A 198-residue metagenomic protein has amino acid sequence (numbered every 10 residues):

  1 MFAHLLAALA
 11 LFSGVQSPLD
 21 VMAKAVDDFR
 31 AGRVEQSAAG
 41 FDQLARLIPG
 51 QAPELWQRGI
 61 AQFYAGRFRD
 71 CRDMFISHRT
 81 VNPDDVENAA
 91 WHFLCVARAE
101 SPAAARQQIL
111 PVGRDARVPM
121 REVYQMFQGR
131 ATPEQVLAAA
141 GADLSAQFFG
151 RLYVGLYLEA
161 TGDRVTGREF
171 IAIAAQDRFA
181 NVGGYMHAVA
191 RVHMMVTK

Functional and structural regions predicted by a protein language model:
D20, E54-L55, N88: TPR alpha-solenoid repeat register
M22, V26-R30, A52, I109-L144: Alpha-helical adaptor scaffolds
P49, P83-D84, G113-R114, S145 (+1 more regions): Short coil turns that delineate tetratricopeptide repeat
